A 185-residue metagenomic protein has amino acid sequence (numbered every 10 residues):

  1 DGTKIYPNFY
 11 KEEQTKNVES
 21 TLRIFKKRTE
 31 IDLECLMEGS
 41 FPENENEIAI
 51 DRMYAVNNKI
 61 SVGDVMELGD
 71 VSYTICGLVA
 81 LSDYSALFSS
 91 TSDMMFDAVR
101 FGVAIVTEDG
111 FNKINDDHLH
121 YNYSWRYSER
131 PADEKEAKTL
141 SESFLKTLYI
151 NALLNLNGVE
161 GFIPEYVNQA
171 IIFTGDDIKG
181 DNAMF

Functional and structural regions predicted by a protein language model:
D1-F185: Membrane transport/envelope proteins' first extracytoplasmic loop
